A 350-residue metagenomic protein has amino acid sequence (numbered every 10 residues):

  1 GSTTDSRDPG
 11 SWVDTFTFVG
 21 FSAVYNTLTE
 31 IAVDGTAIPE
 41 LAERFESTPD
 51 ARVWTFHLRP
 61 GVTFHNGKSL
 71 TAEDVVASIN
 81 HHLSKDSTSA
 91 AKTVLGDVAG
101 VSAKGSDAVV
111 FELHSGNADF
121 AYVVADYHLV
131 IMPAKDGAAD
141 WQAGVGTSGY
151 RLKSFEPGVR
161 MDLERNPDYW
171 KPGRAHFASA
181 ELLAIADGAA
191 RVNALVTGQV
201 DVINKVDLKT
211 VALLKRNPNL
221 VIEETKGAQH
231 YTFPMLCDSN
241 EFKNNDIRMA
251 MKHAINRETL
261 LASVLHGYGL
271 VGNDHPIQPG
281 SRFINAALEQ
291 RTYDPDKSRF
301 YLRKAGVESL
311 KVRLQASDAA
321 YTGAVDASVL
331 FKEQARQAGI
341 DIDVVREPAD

Functional and structural regions predicted by a protein language model:
G1-P49, N80, V145-T147: N-terminal lobe/hinge region of extracytoplasmic solute-binding protein
E43-T88, K104, V110, A194 (+1 more regions): Aromatic- and charge-enriched surface segment that lines or borders ligand/interaction sites
H57, A91-P133, S154: Surface-exposed binding/hinge segments that line and control ligand-binding clefts or catalytic entry sites
V123-E181, D187-A189, D296, F300: Gly/Pro-rich hinge or "lid" segments in bacterial periplasmic/extracellular proteins
A138, D168-L213, K332-E333, D341: Ligand-site clamp/hinge motif
G149, V271-K304, D318-D326: Structural transition elements
P157, R299, R303-D350: Ligand/substrate-recognition segments at binding pockets and active sites
D238, F242-S281, G323-A327: Periplasmic-binding protein-like
